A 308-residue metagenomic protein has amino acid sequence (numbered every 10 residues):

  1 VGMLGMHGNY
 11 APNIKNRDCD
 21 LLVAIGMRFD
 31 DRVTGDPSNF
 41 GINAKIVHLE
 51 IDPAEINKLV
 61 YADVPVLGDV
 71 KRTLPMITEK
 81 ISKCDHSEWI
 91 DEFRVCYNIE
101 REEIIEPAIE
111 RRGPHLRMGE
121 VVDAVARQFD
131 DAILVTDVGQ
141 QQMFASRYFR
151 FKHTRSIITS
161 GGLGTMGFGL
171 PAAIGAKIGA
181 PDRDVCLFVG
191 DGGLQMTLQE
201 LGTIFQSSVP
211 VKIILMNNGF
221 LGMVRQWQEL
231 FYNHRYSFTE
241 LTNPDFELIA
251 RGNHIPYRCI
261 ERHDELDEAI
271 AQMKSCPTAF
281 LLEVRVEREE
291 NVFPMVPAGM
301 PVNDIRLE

Functional and structural regions predicted by a protein language model:
V1-F93: Glycine-rich, acidic loop regions that bind phosphate or pyrophosphate groups
H7, N13-D18, N57-L59, P65-L67 (+2 more regions): Thiamine diphosphate
D20, G26, L74-D85, Y97 (+7 more regions): Structural signal for hydrophobic packing residues in well-ordered secondary-structure cores of soluble enzyme domains
A24, H48, L134-T136, L187-F188 (+1 more regions): Structural beta-sheet core signal
G26-R28, E50-D52, G139, G193 (+2 more regions): Anionic group-transfer/hydrolysis microenvironments
H86, I99-E103, E110-P114, A298 (+1 more regions): Conserved acidic/glycine
E88-F93, D137-V138, E283-V284: Short coil/turn segments at secondary-structure boundaries
N98-A176, D182: Active-site diphosphate/adenylate-binding microenvironment
